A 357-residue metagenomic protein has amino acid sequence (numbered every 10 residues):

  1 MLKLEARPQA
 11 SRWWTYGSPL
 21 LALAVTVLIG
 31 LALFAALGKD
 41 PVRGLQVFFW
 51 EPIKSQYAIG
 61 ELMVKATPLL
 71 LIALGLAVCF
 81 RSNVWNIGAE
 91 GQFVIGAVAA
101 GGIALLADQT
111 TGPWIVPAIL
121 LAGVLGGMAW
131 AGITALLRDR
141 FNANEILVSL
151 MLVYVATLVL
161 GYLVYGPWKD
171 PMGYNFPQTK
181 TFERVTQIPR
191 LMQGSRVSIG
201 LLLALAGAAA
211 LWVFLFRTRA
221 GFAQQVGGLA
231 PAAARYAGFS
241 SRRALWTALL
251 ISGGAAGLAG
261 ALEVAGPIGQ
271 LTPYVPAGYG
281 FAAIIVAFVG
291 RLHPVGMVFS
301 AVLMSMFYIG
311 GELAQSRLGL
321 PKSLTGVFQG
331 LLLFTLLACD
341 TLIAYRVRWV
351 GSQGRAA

Functional and structural regions predicted by a protein language model:
M1-L23, L31-A35, A209, L229 (+2 more regions): Cytosolic-side transmembrane-helix boundaries in multi-pass membrane proteins
R7-G17, F80-A89, T110-P177, F214-R219 (+2 more regions): Short loop segments and helix-boundary regions at transmembrane helix junctions of multi-pass inner-membrane proteins
I29-P52, P167-T179: Interfacial/capping segments of alpha-helical transmembrane domains
A32-L37, V47-A107, L120, V124-I146 (+4 more regions): Single transmembrane alpha-helix segments in multi-pass membrane proteins
G38-R43, F80-A97, D139-V148, A223 (+4 more regions): Short, non-helical or kinked segments that cap or interrupt transmembrane helices
Q56, E145-R217, Q270, V350-A357: Transmembrane helix-bundle core of multi-pass membrane transporters and related energy-transducing complexes
Q109, M192-Q270, P294-V295, F299: Helix-loop-helix "hairpin" substructures at the membrane interface of multi-pass membrane proteins
L250, A256-G330: Transmembrane alpha-helical segments in multi-pass inner-membrane proteins
